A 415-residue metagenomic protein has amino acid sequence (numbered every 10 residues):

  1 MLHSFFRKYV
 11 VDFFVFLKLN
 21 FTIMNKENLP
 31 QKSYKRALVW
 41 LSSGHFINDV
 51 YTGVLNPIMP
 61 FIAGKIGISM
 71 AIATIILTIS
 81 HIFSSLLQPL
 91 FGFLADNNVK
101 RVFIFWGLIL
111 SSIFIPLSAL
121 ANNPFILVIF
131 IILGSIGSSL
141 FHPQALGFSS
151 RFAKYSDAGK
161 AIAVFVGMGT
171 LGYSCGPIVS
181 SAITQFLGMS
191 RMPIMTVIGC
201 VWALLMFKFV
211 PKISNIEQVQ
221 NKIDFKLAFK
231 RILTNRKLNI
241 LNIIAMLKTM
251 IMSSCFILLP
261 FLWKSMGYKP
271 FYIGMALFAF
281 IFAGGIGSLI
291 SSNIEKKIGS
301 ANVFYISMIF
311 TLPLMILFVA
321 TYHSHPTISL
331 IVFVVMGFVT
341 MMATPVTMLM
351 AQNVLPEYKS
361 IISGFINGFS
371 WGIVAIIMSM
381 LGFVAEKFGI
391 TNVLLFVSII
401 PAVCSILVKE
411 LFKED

Functional and structural regions predicted by a protein language model:
N25-K32, K212-L241: Juxtamembrane intracellular "pre-TM" segments in multi-pass secondary transporters
G53, H81-P89, Y173-S174, I281-L289 (+1 more regions): Residue-level signature of mid-helix packing/kink "hotspots" within the transmembrane helices of 12-pass Major
L55-N56, K237-F278, G285: Extracytoplasmic gate region of multi-pass secondary transporters
L86-N122: Conserved MFS/SLC helix-loop-helix module at the cytosolic interface between two early adjacent transmembrane helices
L87-V99, G287-G299, A385-E386: Helix-to-loop junctions at the C-terminal end of transmembrane segments in multipass secondary transporters
F130-M168: Cytoplasmic helix-loop-helix junction between adjacent transmembrane helices in 12-TM secondary transporters
V164-P211: Helix-loop-helix hairpin linking two adjacent transmembrane segments in secondary transporters
A301-T347: C-terminal transmembrane helical hairpin of 12-TM major facilitator-type secondary transporters
